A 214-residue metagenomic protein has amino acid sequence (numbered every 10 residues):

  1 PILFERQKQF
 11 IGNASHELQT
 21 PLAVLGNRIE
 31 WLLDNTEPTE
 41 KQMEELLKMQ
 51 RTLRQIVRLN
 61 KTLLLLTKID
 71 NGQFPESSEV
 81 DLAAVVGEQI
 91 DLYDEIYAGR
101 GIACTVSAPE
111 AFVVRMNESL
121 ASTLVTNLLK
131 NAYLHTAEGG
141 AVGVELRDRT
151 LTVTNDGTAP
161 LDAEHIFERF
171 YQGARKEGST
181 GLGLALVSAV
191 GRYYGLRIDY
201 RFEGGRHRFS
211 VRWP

Functional and structural regions predicted by a protein language model:
M49-I56: Short alpha-helical segment of the dimerization/phosphotransfer core of two-component systems
N71-E76, V113-M116: Conserved micro-motifs of the catalytic ATP-binding
S78, A103-V113, R147: Conserved catalytic submotifs in the C-terminal HATPase_c
A132-Y133: Short helix-loop "hinge" at the ATP-lid/N-box region of the Bergerat-fold HATPase_c
G139-T150: Short beta-strand/loop element within the Bergerat-fold HATPase_c
A159-Q172: Short conserved segment of the HATPase_c
G195-G204: Glycine-rich ATP-binding loops of the HATPase_c
